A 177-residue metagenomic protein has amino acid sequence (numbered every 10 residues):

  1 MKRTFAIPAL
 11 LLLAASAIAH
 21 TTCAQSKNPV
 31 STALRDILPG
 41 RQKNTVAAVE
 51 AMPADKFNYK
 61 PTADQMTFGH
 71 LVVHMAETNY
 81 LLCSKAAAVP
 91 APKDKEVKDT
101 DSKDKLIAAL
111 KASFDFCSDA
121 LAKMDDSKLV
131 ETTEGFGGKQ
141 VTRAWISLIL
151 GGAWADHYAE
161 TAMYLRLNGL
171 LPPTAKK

Functional and structural regions predicted by a protein language model:
M1-L11, I18: Bacterial N-terminal signal peptides that target proteins for export
H20, A24-Q25: Boundary of Sec targeting at the N-terminus
S26-L38: N-terminal beta-strand motif that seeds the catalytic metal site of vicinal oxygen chelate
V30, D64, S102-L106: Residue-level recognition of alpha-helical structural elements
R35-P39, K43-V49, K56-K95, E134-K177: Short, contiguous alpha-helical
I37, D101-E134, V141-D156: Acidic/histidine-rich alpha-helical segments that form the ligand environment of transition-metal centers
M52, E96-V97, M124-D126: Short, solvent-exposed, charged loop/turn and helix-capping segments that join or cap alpha-helices on peripheral
